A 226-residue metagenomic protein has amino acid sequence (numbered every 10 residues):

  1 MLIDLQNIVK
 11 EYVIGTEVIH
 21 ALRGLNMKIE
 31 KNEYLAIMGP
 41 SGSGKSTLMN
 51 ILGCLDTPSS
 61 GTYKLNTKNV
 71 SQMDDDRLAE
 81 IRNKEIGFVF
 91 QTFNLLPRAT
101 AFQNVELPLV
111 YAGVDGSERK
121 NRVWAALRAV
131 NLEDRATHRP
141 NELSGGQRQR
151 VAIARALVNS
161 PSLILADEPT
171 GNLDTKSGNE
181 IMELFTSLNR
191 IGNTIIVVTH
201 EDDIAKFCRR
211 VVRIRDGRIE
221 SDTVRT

Functional and structural regions predicted by a protein language model:
L2-I214: ABC family nucleotide-binding domain
V211-T223: H-loop (His-switch) and adjacent beta-strand-loop-beta switch element of ABC-type ATPase nucleotide-binding domains
